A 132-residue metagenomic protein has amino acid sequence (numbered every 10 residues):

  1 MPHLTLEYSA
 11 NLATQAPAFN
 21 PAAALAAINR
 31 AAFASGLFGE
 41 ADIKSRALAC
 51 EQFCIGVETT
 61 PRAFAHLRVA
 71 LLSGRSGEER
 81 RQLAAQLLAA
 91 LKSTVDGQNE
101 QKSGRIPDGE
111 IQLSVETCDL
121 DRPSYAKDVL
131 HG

Functional and structural regions predicted by a protein language model:
M1-G132: A domain-level signal for the structural core that forms small-molecule/cofactor-binding pockets and catalytic centers
